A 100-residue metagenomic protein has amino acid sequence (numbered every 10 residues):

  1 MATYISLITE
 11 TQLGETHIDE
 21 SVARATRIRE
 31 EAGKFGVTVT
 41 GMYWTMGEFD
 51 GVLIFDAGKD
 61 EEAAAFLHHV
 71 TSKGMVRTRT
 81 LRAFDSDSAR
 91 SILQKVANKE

Functional and structural regions predicted by a protein language model:
M1-G33, T38, M46-F49, S88-E100: Short S/T/G/P-rich N-terminal loop/turn motif that feeds into the first structured element of a domain
Y4-T9, Y43-F66: Short, well-ordered beta-strand segments in beta-rich or mixed alpha/beta enzyme and ligand-binding folds
D19, L53-I54, T80: Short N-terminal micro-motifs specific to bacterial/archaeal maturation and metal-cluster initiation sites
G36-Y43, T78-T80: A short linear hydrophobic-aromatic micro-motif
A57-D87: An amphipathic, aromatic/His-enriched active-site/gating alpha helix that lines ligand/cofactor pockets
